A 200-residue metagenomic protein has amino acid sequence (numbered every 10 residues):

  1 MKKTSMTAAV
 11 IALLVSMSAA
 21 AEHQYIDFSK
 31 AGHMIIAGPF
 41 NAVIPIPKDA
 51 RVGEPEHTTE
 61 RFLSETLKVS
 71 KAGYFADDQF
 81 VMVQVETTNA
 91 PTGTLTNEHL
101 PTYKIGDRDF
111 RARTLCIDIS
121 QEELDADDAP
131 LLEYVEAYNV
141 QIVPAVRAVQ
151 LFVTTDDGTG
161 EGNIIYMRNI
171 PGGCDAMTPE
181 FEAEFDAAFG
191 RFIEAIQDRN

Functional and structural regions predicted by a protein language model:
M1-T7: Bacterial N-terminal signal peptides that target proteins for export
T7-A12, H23: Low-complexity, intrinsically disordered short peptide segments enriched in small/polar/basic residues
A9, D109-F110, M167: Residue-level signal for mature regions of secreted extracellular proteins and peptides
V15-S18: N-terminal signal peptide c-region/cleavage motif recognized by signal peptidases
A20-Y74, G172-N200: N-terminal targeting sequences that direct proteins away from the cytosol to non-cytosolic compartments
T58-G160, G173-M177: Conserved polar/disulfide-associated segments of primarily extracytoplasmic proteins
I164-P171: Short loop/turn segments at strand-loop or loop-helix junctions that form parts of catalytic or ligand-binding pockets
